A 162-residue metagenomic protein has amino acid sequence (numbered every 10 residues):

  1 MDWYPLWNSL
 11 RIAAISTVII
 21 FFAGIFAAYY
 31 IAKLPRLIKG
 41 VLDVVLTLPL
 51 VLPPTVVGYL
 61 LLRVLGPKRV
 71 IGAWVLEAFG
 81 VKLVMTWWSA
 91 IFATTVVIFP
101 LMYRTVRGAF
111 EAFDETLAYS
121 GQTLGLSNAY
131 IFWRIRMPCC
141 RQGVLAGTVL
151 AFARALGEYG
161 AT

Functional and structural regions predicted by a protein language model:
M1-E111, I135-G160: Membrane-water interface segments at the C-terminal ends of transmembrane alpha-helices in multi-pass inner-membrane
K82-L83, Y119-T123, A161-T162: Short, highly charged low-complexity linear segments
F113, Y119-C140: Short helix-to-coil transition segments within interhelical loops that connect adjacent transmembrane helices
